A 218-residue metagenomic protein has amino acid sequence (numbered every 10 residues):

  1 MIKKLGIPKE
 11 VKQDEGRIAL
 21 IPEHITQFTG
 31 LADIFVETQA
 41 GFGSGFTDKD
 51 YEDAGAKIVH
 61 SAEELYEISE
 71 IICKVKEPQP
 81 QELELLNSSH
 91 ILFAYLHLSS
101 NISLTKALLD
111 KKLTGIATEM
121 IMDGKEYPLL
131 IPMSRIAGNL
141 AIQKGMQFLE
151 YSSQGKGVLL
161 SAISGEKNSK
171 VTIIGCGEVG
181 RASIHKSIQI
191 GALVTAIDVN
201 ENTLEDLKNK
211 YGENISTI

Functional and structural regions predicted by a protein language model:
M1-A107, K111: An N-terminal-biased, well-structured beta-alpha scaffold segment characteristic of Rossmann-like dinucleotide-binding
K4, E10, P78-S169: Glycine/serine-rich phosphate-binding loop and adjoining beta1-alpha1 elements at the start of nucleotide-handling
P8-F46, Q154-I218: Glycine-rich phosphate/diphosphate-binding loop of Rossmann-like nucleotide-binding domains
F46-D50, I71-C73, Y127-P132, L207-K210: Short secondary-structure transition/capping segments
Y51-G55, P132-R135, G212-S216: Short, hinge-like loop/turn segments at secondary-structure boundaries
E52, L109, Q147, I188 (+1 more regions): Short polybasic/polar patches that bind polyanions
V59-I71, A141-S152, I218: Short, basic, helix/turn surface patches
Y66, R135-G138, I142, G177-G180 (+1 more regions): Hydrophobic alpha-helical segments
